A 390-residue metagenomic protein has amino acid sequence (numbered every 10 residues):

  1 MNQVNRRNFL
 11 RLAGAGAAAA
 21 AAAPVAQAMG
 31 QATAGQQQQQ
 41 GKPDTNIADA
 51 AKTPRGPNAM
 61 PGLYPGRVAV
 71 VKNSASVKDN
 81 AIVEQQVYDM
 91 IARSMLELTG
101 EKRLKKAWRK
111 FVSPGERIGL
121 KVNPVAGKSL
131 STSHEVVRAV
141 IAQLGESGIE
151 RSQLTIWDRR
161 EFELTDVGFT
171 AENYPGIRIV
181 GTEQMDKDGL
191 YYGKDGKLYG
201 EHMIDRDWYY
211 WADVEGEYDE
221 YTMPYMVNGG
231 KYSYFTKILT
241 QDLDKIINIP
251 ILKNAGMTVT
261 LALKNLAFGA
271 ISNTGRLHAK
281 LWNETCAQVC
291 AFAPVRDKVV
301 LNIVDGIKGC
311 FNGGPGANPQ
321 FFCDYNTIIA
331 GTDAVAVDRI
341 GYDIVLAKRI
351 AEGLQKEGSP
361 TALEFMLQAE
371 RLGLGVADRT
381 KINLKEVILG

Functional and structural regions predicted by a protein language model:
M1-A17: N-terminal secretory signal peptides and thylakoid transit peptides that target proteins across membranes
R7, A28, A139-V140: Compositionally biased, intrinsically disordered low-complexity segments
A18, A22-A26: Composition-driven recognition of long, low-complexity, acid-poor segments enriched in small hydrophobic and small
V25-Q37: Signal peptide processing junction and immediate N-terminal pro/mature segment of secreted/exported proteins
Q40-P114, V125-G127, S131-R138, A142-G390: Extended, low-polarity segments enriched in aliphatic/aromatic residues
